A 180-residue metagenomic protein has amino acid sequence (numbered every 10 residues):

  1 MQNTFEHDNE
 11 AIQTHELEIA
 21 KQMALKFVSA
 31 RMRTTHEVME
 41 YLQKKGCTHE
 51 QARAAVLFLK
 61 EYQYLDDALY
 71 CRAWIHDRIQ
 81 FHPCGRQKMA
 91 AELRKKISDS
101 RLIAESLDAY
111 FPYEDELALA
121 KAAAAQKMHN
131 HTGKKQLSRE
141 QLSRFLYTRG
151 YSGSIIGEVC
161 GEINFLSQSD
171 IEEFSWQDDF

Functional and structural regions predicted by a protein language model:
M1-F180: An alpha-helical, amphipathic repeat domain used for nucleic-acid recognition, typified by the mTERF helical solenoid
